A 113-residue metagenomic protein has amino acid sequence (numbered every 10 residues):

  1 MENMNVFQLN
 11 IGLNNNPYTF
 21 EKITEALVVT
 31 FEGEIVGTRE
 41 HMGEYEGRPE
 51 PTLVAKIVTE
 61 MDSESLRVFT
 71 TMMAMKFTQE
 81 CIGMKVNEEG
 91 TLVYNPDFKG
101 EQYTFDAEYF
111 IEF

Functional and structural regions predicted by a protein language model:
M1-V36, E44-E46, F113: N-terminal, charge-rich interaction modules
E21, E25, E64-R67, E89 (+1 more regions): Polar/charged alpha-helical tracts
I23, T70, I82-G83: Generic low-polarity alpha-helical segments
T30-M72, K76: Short, intrinsically disordered low-complexity segments
E34-V36, K76-G90: Conserved short beta-strand edge segments in small beta-sheet-based binding/regulatory domains
R48-T52, T91-F113: Short, low-order "capping/linker" segments at domain edges
